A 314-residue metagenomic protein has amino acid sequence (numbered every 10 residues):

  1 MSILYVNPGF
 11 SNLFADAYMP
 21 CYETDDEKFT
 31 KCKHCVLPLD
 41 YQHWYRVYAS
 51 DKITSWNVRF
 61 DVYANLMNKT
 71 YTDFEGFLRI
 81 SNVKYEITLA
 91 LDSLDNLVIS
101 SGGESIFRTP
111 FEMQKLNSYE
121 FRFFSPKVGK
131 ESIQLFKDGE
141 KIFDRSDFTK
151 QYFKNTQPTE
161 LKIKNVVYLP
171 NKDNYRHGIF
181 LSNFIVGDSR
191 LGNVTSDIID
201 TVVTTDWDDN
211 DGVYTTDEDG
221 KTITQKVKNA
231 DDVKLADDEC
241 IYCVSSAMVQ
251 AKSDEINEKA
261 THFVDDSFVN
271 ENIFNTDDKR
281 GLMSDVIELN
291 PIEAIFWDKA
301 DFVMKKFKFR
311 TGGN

Functional and structural regions predicted by a protein language model:
M1-C32, W207, D211-T215: Extracellular glycan-recognition surfaces and repeat-rich motifs
G9, Y175-H177, N183, G187-N314: Disulfide-rich extracellular domains of secreted proteins
M19-H43, N96, Y214-V227: Short carbohydrate-recognition loop motifs
H34-I99: Secretory/extracellular carbohydrate-interaction modules and structurally similar beta-sandwich "look-alikes"
S50-I53, D61-K69, R122-P126, V249-D254 (+1 more regions): Solvent-exposed strand-to-loop "edge" motifs in beta-rich extracellular domains
I99-E120: Short, aromatic/His-centered strand-loop micro-motif at the edge of beta-sheets
Q114-K127, E131-L135: Short tryptophan-centered beta-strand motifs in secreted/extracellular beta-sheet-rich domains of glycan-recognition
R145-F180: Flexible glycan-contacting loops in extracellular carbohydrate-active proteins
